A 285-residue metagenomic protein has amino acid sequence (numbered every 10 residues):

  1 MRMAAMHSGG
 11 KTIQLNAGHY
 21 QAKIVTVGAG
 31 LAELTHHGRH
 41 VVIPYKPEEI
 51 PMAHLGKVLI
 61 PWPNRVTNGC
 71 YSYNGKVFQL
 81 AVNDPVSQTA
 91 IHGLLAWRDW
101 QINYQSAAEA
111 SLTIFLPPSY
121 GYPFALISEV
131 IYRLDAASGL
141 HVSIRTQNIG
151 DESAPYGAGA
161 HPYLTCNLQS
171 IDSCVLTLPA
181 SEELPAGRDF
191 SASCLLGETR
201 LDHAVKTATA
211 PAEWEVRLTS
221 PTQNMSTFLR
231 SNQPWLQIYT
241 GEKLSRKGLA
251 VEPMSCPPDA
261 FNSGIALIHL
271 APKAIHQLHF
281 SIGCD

Functional and structural regions predicted by a protein language model:
M1-V41, A266, C284-D285: Generic N-terminal segment detector
R2-M3, N16, N83-A136: Extended, loop-rich substrate-binding clefts of extracytoplasmic carbohydrate-active enzymes
L15, I114-Y156, A160-P162, N167: Acidic, contiguous internal or C-terminal segments within carbohydrate-active enzymes that form a structured patch used
Y20, T89-N103, L196-A266, P272: Acidic/His-leaning functional-site neighborhoods
K23-V77, N83: Acidic-aromatic substrate-binding/catalytic surfaces of carbohydrate-active enzymes
I24, Y71-L80, I144, H269-D285: Short Pro-Gly-centered flexible turn/kink motifs
S72-K76, I102-A110, R133-G139, L168-D172 (+2 more regions): A short, structured loop/turn motif at beta-sheet edges
Q79, S153-P155, P162-N232: Active-site/ligand-binding surface loops and adjacent short beta/alpha elements that line catalytic pockets across
